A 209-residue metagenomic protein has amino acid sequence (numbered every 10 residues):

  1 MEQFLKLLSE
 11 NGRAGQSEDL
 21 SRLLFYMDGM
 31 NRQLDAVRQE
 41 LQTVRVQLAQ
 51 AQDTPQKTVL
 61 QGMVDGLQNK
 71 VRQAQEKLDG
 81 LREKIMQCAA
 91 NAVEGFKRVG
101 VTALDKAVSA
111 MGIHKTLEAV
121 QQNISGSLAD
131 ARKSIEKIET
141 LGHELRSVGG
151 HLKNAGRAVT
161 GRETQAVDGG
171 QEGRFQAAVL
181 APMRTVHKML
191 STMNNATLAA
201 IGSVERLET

Functional and structural regions predicted by a protein language model:
M1-E208: Long, low-complexity or tandemly repetitive, helically biased scaffold regions used for multimeric assembly/adhesion
